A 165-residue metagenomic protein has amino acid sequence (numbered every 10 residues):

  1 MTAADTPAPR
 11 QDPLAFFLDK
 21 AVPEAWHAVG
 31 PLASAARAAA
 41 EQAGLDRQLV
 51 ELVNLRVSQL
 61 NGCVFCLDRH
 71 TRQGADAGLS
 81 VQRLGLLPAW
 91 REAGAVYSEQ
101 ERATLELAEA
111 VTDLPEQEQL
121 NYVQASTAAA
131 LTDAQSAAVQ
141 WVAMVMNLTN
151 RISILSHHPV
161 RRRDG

Functional and structural regions predicted by a protein language model:
M1-G165: Hydrophobic alpha-helical segments
